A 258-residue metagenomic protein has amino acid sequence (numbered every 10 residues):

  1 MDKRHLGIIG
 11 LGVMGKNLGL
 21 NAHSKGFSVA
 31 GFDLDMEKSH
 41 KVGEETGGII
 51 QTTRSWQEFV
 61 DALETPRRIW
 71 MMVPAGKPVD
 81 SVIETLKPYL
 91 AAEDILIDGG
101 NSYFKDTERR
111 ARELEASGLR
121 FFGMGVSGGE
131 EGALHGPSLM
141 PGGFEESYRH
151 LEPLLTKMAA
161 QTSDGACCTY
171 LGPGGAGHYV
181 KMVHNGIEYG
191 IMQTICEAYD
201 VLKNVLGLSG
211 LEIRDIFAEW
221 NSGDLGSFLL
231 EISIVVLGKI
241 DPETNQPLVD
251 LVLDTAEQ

Functional and structural regions predicted by a protein language model:
M1-R67, Y89, E93, E130-A133: NAD(P)+-binding Rossmann beta1-loop-alpha1 motif at the extreme N-terminus of oxidoreductases
I9, F32, T53-S55, M72 (+3 more regions): Structural motif
S28, I50-Q51, R67-W70, D94-I95 (+3 more regions): Structural motif
K38, E64-R68, K239-L248: Gly-rich Lys/Arg/Thr-decorated short loops/hinges at beta-loop-alpha junctions or inter-strand turns that position
A62, M72-V73, G99, K157-M158: Short, well-ordered coil/turn residues at beta-beta hairpins and beta-strand->alpha-helix junctions within
R68-T85: Glycine/threonine-rich flexible loop motifs
D80-V82, I97, Y103-R214, S222-T244: Rossmann-fold dinucleotide-binding core
L253-Q258: A conserved active-site cap/scaffold subdomain adjacent to cofactor or substrate pockets
